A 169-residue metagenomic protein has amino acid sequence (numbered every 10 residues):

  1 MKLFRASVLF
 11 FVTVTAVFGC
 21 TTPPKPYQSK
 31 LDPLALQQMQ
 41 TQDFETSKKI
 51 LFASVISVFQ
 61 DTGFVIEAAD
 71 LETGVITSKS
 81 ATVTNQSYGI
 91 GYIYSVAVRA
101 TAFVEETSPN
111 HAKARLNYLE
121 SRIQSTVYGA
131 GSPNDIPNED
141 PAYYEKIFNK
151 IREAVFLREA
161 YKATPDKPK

Functional and structural regions predicted by a protein language model:
M1-V8: Bacterial N-terminal signal peptides that target proteins for export
A16-G19: C-terminal motif of bacterial Sec signal peptides marking the signal peptidase cleavage site
T21-K169: Ser/Thr-rich, low-complexity intrinsically disordered terminal regions
